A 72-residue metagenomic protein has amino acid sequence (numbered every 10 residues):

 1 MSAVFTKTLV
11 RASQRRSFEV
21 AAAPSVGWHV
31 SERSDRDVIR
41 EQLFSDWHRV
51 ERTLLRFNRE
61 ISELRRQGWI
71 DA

Functional and structural regions predicted by a protein language model:
M1-W28: Short N-terminal "domain-start" leader segments that mark the transition from disordered tails or signal peptides into
R15-R16, V20, E60-A72: Short, mixed-charge low-complexity intrinsically disordered segments
V26-V30, H48-F57: Short, surface-exposed linear segments at secondary-structure transitions and domain or protein termini
D35-R52: A short, exposed loop/beta-hairpin motif centered on an aromatic-Gly-Thr core
